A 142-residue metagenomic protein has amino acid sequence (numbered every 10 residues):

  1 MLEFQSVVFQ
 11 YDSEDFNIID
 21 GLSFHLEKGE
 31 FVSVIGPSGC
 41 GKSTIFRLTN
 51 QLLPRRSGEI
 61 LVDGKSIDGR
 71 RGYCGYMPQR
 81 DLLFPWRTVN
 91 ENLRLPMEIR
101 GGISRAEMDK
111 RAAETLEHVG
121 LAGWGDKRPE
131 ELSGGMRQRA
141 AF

Functional and structural regions predicted by a protein language model:
I35-P37: The feature captures the beta-strand-to-loop junction immediately N-terminal to the Walker
N50: Helix-to-loop junction immediately C-terminal to a conserved catalytic motif
G58-R70: Conserved ABC transporter NBD signature motif
R70, N90, E117, G125-R128: Signature (C-motif/LSGGQ) region and adjacent switch/coupling loops of ABC-type ATPase nucleotide-binding domains
N90-E98, D109, A113: Short helical segment in ABC ATPase nucleotide-binding domains corresponding to the A-loop/adjacent helical element
R105-W124: Conserved ABC ATPase "signature" region
R128-L132, M136: Conserved ABC ATPase signature
